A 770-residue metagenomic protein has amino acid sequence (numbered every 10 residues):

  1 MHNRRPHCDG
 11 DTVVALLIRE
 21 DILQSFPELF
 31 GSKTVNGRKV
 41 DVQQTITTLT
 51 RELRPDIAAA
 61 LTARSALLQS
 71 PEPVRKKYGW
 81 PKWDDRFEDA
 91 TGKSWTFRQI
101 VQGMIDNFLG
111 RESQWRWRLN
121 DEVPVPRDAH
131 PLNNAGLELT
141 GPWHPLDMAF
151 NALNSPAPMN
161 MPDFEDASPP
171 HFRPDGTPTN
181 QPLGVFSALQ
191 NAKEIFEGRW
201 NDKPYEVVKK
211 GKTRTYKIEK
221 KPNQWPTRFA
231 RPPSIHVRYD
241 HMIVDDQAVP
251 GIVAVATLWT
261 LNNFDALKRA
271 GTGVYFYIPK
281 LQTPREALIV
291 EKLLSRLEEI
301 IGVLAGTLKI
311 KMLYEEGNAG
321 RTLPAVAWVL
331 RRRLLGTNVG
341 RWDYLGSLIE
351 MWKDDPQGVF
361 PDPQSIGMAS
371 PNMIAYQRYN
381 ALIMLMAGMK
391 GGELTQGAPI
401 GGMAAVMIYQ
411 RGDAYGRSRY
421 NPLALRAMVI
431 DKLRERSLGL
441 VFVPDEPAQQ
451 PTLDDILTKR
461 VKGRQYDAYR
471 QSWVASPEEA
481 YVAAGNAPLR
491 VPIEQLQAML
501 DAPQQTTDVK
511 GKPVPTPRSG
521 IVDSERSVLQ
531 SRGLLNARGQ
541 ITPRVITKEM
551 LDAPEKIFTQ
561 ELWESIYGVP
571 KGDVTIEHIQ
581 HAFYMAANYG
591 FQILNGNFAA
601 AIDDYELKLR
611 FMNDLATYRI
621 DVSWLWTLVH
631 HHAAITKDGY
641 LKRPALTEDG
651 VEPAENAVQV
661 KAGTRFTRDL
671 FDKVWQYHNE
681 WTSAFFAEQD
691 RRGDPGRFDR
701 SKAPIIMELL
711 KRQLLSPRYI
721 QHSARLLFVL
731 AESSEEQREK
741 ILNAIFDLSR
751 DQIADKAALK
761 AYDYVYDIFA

Functional and structural regions predicted by a protein language model:
R4-T12, L17-D21, S25-P27, D41 (+7 more regions): Conserved alpha/beta-domain cores
L29-Q114: Low-complexity, highly charged intrinsically disordered N-terminal segments that act as targeting/localization
V125-R127: Aromatic-rich, solvent-exposed beta-strand/loop patch
R173-V185: Glycine-rich phosphate-binding loop and adjoining beta1-alpha1-beta2 segment of Rossmann-like nucleotide-binding folds
